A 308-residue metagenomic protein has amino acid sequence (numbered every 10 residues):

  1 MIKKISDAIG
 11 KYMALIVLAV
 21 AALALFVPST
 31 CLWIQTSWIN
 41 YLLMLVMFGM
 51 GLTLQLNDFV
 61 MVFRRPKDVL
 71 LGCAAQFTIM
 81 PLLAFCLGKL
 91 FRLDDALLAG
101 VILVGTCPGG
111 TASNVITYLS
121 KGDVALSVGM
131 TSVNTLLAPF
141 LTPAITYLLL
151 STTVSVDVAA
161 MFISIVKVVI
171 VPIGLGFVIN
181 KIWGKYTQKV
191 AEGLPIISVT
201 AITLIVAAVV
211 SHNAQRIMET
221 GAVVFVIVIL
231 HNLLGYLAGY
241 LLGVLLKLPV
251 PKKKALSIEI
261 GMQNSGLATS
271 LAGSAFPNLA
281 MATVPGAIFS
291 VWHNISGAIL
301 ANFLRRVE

Functional and structural regions predicted by a protein language model:
M1-E308: Alpha-helical transmembrane segments of multi-pass small-molecule/ion transporters
